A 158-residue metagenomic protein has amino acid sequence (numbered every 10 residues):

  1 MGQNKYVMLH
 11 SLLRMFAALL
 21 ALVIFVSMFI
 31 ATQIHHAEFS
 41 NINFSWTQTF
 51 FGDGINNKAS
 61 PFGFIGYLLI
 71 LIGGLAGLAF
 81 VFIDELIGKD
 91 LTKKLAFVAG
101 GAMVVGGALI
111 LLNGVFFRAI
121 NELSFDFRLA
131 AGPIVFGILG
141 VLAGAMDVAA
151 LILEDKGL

Functional and structural regions predicted by a protein language model:
M1-L158: Compact integral membrane and secretory-pathway proteins
